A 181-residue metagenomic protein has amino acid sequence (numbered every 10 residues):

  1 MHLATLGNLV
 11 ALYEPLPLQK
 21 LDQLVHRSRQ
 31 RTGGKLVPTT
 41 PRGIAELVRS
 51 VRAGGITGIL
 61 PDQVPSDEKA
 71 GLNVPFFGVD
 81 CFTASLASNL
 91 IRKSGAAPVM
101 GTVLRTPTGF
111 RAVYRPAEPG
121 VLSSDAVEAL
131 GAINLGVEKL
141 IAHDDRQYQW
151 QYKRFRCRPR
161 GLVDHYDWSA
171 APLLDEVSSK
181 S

Functional and structural regions predicted by a protein language model:
M1-P41, A53, S66-L72: Catalytic core of membrane glycerolipid acyltransferases/transacylases, capturing the structured, soluble-facing
T5-L6, R42-S181: Non-catalytic C-terminal accessory region of glycerolipid acyltransferases and related lyso-lipid remodeling enzymes
